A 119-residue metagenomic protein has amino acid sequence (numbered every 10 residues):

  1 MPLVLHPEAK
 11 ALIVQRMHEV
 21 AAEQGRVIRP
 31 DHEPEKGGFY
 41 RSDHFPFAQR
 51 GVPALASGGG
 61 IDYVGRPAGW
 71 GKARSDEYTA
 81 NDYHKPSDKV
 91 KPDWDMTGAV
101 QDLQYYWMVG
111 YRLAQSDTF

Functional and structural regions predicted by a protein language model:
M1-A80: Metal-dependent peptidase/peptidase-like ectodomains
G58-F119: His/Asp/Glu-rich mid-to-C-terminal helical/loop segments that flank catalytic regions of hydrolases
